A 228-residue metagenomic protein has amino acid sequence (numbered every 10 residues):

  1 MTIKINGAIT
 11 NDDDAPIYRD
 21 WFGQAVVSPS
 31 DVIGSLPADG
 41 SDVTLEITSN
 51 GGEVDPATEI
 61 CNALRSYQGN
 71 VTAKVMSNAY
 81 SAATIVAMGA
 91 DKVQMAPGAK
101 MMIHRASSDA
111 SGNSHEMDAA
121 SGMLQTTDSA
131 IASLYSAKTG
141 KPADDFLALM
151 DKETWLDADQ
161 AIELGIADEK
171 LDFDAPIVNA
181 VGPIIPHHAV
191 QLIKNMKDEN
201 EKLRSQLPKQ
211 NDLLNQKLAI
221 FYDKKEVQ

Functional and structural regions predicted by a protein language model:
M1-A82, A90-Q228: N-terminal organellar transit peptides
